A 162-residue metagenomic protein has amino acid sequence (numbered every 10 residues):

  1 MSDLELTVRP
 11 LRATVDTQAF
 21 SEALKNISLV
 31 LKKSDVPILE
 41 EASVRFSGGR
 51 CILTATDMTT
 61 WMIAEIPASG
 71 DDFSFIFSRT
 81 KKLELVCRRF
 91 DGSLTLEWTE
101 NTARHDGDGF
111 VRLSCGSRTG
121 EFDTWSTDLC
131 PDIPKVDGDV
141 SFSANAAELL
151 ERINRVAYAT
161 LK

Functional and structural regions predicted by a protein language model:
M1-K162: Structural preference for solvent-exposed beta-strand-turn elements and adjacent flexible terminal/loop segments within
